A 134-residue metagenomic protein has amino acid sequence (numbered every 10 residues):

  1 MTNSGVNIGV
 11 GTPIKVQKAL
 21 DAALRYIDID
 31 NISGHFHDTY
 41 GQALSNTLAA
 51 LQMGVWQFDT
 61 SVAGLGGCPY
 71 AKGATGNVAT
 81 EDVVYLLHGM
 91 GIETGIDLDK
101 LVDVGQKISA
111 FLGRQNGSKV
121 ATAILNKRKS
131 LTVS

Functional and structural regions predicted by a protein language model:
M1-S134: Catalytic cores and adjacent flexible loops of soluble metabolic enzymes that perform enolate/carbanion chemistry on
